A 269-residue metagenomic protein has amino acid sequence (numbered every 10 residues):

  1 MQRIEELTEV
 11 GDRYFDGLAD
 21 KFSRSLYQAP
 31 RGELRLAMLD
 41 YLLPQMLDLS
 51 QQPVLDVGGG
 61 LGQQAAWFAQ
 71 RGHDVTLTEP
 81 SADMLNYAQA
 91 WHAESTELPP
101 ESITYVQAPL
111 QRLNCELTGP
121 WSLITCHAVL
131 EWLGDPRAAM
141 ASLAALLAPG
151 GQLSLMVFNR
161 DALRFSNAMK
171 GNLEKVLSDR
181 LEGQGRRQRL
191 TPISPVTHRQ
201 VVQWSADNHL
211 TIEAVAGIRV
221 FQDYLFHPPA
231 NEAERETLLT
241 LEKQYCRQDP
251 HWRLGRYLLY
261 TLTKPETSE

Functional and structural regions predicted by a protein language model:
M1-S50, Q63, W67, M84-Y87 (+3 more regions): Conserved class I S-adenosyl-L-methionine
Q51-G60: Conserved class I S-adenosyl-L-methionine
D74-E79: Conserved SAM-binding motif I beta-strand of class I
T125: A conserved beta-strand element that flanks and buttresses the S-adenosyl-L-methionine
R137-Q152: A short glycine-rich, Lys/Arg-flanked "PGG" loop and its adjoining helix->strand segment in the class I
Q152-R180: Conserved class I S-adenosyl-L-methionine
L190-H209, V215: Short alpha-helix
Q203, A214-E269: A C-terminal cap/extension of S-adenosyl-L-methionine-dependent methyltransferases that defines the acceptor-substrate
